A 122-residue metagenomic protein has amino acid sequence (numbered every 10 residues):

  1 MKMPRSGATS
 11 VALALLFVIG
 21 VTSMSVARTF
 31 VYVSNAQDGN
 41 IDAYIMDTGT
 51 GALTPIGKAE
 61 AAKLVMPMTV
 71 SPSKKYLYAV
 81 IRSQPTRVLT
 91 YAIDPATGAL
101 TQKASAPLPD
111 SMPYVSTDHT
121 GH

Functional and structural regions predicted by a protein language model:
S10-T22: Bacterial N-terminal signal peptides
V26-A27, P72-K74, T117-G121: Residue-level detector of Asp-centered blade-edge/turn motifs that repeat once per structural unit in beta-propeller
A36, R82-S83: Short loop/turn segments immediately following the C-termini of beta-strands
Y44-G51, Y91-G98: Short loop/turn segments immediately following beta-strands, especially the blade-tip and inter-blade linker loops
T54-E60, T101-A106: A short beta-strand motif characteristic of beta-propeller blades
L64-M66, S111: Beta-rich catalytic cores
